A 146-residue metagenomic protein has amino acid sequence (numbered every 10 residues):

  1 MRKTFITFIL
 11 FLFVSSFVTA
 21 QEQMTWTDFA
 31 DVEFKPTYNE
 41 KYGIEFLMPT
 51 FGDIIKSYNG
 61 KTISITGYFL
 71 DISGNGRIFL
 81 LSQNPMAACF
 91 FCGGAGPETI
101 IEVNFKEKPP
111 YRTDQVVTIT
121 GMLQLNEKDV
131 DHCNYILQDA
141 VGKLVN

Functional and structural regions predicted by a protein language model:
T4-S15: Sec-dependent N-terminal signal peptides
A20-N146: OB-fold and OB-like single-stranded nucleic-acid-recognition modules and their adjacent interaction interfaces
